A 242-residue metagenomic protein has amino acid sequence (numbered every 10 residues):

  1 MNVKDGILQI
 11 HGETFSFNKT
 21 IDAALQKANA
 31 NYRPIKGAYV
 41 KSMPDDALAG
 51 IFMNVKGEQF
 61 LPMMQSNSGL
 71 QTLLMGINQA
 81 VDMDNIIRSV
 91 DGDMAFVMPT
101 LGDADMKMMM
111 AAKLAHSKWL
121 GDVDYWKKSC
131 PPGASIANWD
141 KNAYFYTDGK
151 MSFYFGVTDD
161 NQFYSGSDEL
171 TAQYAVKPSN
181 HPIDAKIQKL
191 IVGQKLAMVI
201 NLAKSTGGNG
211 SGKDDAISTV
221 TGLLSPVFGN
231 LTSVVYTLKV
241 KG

Functional and structural regions predicted by a protein language model:
M1-F52, Q194-G242: Leucine-rich, highly hydrophobic segment in Treponema pallidum outer-membrane-associated proteins
Q9-A104, G121-K127, G212: Structural boundary/hinge residues at secondary-structure and domain interfaces
G12-T14, F52-V55, A112-L114, D148 (+4 more regions): Active-site proximal loops enriched in glycine and acidic residues that flank catalytic Cys/His/Asp and coordinate
A30-N31, I77-D91, K127-S129, S135-K150 (+1 more regions): Short, solvent-exposed secondary-structure boundary motifs
G57-L73, T100-M110, M151-A175, K204-V227: A broadly tuned preference for mixed-charge, low-complexity surface segments
G69-I77, A111-S117, G242: C-terminal/domain-terminus segments
L74-M83, I87, I191-G207: Extended amphipathic, helix-rich lipid-handling scaffolds
R88-K189: Single conserved position on a long alpha-helix in the C-terminal lobe of the eukaryotic protein kinase
